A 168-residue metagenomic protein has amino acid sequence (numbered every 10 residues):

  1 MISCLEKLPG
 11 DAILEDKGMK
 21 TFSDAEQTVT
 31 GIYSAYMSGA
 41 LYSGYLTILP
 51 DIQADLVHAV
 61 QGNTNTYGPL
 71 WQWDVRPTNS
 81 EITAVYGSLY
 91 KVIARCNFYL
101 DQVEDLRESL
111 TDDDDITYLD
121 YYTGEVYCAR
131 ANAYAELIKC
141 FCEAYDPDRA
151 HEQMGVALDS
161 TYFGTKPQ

Functional and structural regions predicted by a protein language model:
M1-S3, N65, Q168: Short intrinsically disordered, low-complexity coil segments enriched in acidic
S3-D51, W71: Membrane-proximal, proline-rich intrinsically disordered regions
M37-Y42, V57-A59, A133-A144: Secretory-pathway/luminal and periplasmic proteins that interact with or process carbohydrate-rich
L49-P77, T161-F163: A structural signal for short, hydrophobic/glycine-enriched beta-strand patches
N65-F141: Conserved, well-structured interaction surfaces
L110-T117, C140-Q168: Short coil/linker segments at helix-helix boundaries
